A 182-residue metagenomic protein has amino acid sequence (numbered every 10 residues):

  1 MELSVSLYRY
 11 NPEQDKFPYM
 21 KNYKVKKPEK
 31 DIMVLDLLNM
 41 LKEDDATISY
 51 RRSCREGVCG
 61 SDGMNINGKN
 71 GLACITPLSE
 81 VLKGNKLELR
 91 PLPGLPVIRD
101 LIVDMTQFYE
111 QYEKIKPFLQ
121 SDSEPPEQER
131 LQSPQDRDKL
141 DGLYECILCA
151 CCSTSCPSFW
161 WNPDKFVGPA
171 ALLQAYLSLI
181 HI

Functional and structural regions predicted by a protein language model:
E2-N22: Eukaryote-biased recognition of intrinsically disordered, low-complexity regulatory segments
L7, I66-G68, P91: Flexible glycine-/small-residue-rich
N11, K24, I48-Y50: Short secondary-structure capping/turn segments at boundaries of alpha-helices and beta-strands
K21, V58-G60, N85: A generic structural signal for short beta-strands and their flanking turns/coil linkers
N22-I32: Short, contiguous acidic and Ser/Thr-rich linear segments
D31-A46, N85-I180: Ferredoxin-type iron-sulfur electron-transfer modules in oxidoreductases and energy-metabolism complexes
S49-S79, L143-W161: Local cysteine-cluster metal-coordination motifs and their immediate loop/turn environment, predominantly Fe-S cluster
V81-K83: Extracellular/mature segments of secreted proteins
